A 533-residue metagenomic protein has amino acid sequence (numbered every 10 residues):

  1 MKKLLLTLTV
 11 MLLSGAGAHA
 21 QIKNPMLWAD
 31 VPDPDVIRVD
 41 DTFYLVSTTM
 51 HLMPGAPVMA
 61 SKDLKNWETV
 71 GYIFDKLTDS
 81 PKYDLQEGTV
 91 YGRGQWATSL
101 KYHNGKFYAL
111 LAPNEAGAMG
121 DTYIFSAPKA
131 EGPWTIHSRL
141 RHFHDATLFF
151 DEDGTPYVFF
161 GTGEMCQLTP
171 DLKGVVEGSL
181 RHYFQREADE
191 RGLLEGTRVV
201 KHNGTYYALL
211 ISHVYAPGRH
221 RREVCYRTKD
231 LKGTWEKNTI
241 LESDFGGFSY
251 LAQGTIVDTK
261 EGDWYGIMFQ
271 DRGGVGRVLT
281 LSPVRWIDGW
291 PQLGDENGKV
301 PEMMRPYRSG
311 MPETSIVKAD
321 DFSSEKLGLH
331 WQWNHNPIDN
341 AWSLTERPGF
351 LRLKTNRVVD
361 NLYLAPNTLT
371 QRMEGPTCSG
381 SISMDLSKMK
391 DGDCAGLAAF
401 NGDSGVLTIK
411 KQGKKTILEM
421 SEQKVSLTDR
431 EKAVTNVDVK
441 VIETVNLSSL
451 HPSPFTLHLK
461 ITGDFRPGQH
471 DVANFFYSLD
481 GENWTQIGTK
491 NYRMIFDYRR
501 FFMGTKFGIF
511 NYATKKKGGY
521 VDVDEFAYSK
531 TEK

Functional and structural regions predicted by a protein language model:
L4-S14: Sec-dependent N-terminal signal peptides
S14-G15, D244: A short structural micro-motif
A20-K533: Carbohydrate-active catalytic/glycan-binding domains of CAZyme proteins, especially the secreted or lumenal ectodomains
